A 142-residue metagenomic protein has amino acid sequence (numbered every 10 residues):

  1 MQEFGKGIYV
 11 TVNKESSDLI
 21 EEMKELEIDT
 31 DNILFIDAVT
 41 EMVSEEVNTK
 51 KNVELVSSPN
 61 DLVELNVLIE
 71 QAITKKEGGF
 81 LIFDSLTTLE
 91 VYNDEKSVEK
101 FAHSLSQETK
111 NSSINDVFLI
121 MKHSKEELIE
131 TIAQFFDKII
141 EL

Functional and structural regions predicted by a protein language model:
M1-E54: Conserved P-loop
F4-K6, D29-D31, S112-I114, Q134-D137: Short glycine-/polar-rich loops that comprise or flank the Walker A/P-loop and associated switch/sensor motifs
G7, G79-F83, D116: Generic beta-sheet signal
E21-M23, S97, T131: A short acidic, amphipathic alpha-helical/loop segment
S44-S104: Phosphate-binding/switch loop-helix module in NTP-utilizing enzymes
S97-S124: Substrate-engagement module of ASCE P-loop NTPases
E130-L142: A short helix-turn-beta junction within AAA+ P-loop NTPase domains corresponding to the substrate/partner-engaging
